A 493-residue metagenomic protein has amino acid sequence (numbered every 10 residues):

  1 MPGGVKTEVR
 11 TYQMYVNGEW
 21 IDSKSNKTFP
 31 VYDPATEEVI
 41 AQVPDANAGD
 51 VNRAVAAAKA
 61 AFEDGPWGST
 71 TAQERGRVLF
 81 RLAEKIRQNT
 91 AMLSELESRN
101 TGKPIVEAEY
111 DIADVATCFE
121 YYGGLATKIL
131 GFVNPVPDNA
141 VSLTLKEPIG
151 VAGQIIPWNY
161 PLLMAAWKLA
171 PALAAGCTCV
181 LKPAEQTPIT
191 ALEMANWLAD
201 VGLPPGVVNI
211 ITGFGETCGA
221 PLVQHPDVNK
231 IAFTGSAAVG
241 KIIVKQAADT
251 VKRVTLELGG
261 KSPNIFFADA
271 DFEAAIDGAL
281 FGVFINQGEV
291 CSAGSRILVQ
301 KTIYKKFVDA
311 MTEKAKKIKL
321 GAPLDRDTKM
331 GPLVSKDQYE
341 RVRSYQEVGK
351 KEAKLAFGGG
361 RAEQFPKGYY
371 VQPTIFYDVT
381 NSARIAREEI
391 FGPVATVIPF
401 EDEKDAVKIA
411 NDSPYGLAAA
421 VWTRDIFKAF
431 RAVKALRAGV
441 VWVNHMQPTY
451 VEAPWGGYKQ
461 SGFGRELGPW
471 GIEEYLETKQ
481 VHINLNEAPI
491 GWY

Functional and structural regions predicted by a protein language model:
M1-A35, A61: Hydrophobic face of amphipathic alpha-helices that form TPR/SEL1-like repeat modules and related alpha-solenoid
D22-S23, T28-F29, P44-G49, A270: A short acidic/small-residue loop/turn micro-motif
E37, R75, E97, F119 (+9 more regions): Residue-level signal for inorganic ion chemistry
E38-A41, V228, I265, K319-L320 (+3 more regions): Conserved C-terminal structural/oligomerization subdomain of aldehyde/semialdehyde dehydrogenase
I40-A46, E63-W67, Q154, N264-F267 (+5 more regions): Short, well-ordered beta-strand elements within core beta-sheets of diverse protein domains
I40-I129: Glycine-rich loop-to-alpha-helix module at the N-terminal edge of alpha/beta enzyme cores
L130-A274, F400: Rossmann-like NAD(P) dinucleotide-binding subdomain of oxidoreductase/dehydrogenase enzymes
A238-T380, V443, I490-W492: ALDH superfamily catalytic-core signature
